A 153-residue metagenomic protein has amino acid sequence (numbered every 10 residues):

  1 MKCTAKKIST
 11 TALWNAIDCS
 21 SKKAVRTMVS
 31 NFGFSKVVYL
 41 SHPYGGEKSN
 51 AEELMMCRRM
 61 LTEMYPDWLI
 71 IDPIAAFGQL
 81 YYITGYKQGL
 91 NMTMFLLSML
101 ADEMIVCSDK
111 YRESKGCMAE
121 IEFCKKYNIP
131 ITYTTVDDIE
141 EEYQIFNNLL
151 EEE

Functional and structural regions predicted by a protein language model:
M1-E153: Conserved catalytic or regulatory cores that recognize and/or transform ribose-phosphate-containing ligands
